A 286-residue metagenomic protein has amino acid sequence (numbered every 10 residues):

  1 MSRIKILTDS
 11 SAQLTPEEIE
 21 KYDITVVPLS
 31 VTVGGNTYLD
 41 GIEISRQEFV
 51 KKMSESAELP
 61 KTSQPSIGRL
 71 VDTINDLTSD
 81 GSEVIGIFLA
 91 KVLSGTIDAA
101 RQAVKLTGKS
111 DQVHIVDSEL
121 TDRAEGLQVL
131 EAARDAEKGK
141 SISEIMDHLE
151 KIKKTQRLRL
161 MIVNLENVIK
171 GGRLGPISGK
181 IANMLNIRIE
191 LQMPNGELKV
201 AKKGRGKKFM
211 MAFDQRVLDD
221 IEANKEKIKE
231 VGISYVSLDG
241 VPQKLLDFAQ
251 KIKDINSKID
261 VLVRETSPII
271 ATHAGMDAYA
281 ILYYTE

Functional and structural regions predicted by a protein language model:
R3, S11-T25, S30, T96 (+3 more regions): Mixed-charge interfacial surface used for oligomerization/domain docking and macromolecular partner engagement
K5-L7, V84-G86, T266: Short glycine-aspartate micro-motif
K5-Q64: N-terminal glycine-rich anion-binding loop in soluble enzyme alpha/beta folds
L7-T8, F88-A90, D117: Short beta-strand segments
K52-E55, G81-G86, L106-D117, V263: Glycine/charged-rich beta-loop-alpha catalytic/anionic-binding loops adjacent to active sites
E55-A90, D98-A99, M146: Glycine-rich phosphate- or other oxyanion-binding loops that anchor nucleotides, phosphorylated ligands
L93: Conserved catalytic-site region of short-chain dehydrogenase/reductase
